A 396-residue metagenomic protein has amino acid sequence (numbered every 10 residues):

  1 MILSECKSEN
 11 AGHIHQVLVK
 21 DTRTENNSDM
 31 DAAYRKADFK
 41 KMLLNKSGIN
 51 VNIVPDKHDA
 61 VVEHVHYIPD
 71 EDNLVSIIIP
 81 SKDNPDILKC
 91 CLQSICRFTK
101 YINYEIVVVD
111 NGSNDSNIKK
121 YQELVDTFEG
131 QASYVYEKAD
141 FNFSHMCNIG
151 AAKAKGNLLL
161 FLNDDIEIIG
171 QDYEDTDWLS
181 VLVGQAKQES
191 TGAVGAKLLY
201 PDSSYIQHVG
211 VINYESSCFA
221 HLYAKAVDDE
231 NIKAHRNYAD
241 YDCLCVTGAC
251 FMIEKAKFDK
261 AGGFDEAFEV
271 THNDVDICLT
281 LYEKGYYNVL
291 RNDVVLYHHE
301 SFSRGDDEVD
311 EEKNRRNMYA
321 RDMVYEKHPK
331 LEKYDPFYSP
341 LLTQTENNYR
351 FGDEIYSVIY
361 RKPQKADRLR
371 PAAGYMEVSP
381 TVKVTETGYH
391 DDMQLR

Functional and structural regions predicted by a protein language model:
M1-E9, I14, Y173-L182, R236-G262 (+1 more regions): A short, conserved alpha-helix in the catalytic core of glycosyltransferases
S8-G12, D21, G170-S217: Conserved donor NDP-sugar-binding/catalytic core segment of glycosyltransferases
D31-V75, D202, S216-D242, N288 (+1 more regions): C-terminal, non-catalytic tails of nucleotide-sugar-dependent glycosyltransferases
L74-I78, E105, D276: Cell-envelope/extracellular polymer assembly enzymes that use nucleotide-activated donors
Q93-N103: Short, acidic, metal-binding catalytic loop of nucleotide-sugar glycosyltransferases
D110-Y121, A139: A conserved acidic beta->alpha catalytic loop
E137-A154, I169-D172: Glycine-rich, basic loop-to-helix element that forms the pyrophosphate-binding segment of sugar-nucleotide handling
L159: Short aromatic/hydrophobic "clamp" motif used to bind/position activated sugar donors
